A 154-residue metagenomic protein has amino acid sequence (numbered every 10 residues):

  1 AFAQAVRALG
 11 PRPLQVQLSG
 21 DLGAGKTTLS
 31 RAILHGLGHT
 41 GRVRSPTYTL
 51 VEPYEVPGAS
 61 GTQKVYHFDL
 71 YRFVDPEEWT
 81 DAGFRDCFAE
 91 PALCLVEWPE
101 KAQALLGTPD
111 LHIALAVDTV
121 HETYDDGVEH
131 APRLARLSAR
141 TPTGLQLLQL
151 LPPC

Functional and structural regions predicted by a protein language model:
F2-P13: Phosphate-binding P-loop
Q15-Q17: Short hydrophobic/aromatic beta-strand immediately N-terminal to the Walker A/P-loop
S19-D21: P-loop (Walker A) phosphate-binding loop of NTP-binding proteins
K26: Conserved lysine of the Walker
H39-Y54: Short beta-strand-centered segment that lines the nucleotide-binding/catalytic pocket of NTP-utilizing
V65-V74: Switch II (G3) loop of P-loop NTPases
V74-C154: Short phosphate-coordinating micro-motif centered on Lys-Gly-acidic
